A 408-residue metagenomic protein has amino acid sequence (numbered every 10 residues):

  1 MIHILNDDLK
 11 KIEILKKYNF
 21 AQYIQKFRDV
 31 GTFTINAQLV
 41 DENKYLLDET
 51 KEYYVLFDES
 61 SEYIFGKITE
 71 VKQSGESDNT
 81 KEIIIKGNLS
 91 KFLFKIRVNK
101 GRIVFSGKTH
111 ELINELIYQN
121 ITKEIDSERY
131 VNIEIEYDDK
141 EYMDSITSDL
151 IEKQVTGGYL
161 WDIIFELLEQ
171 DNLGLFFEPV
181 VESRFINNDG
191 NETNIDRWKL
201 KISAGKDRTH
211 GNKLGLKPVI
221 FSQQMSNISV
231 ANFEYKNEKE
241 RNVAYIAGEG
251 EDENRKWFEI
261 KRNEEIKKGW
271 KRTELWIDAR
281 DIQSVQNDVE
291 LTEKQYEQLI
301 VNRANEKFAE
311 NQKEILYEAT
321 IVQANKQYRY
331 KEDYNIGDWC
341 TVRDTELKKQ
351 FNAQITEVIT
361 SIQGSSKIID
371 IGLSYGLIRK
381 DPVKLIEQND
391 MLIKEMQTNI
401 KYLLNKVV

Functional and structural regions predicted by a protein language model:
M1-E115, I121-I125: Beta-strand-rich assembly/attachment modules of structural machines
Y18-Q25, I68-E76, F177-G190, T356-T360: Short amphipathic beta-strand and strand-loop transition segments with alternating hydrophobic
I24-F33, A304-I321: Short, basic/aromatic beta-hairpin or loop at an interaction surface
G31, I64, K81-I83, D196-W198 (+3 more regions): Envelope-exposed proteins and targeting segments
N43-E59, L93-S106, H210-S226, A231 (+2 more regions): Extended Gly/Ser/Thr-rich low-complexity repeat segments, especially those forming or decorating extracellular
D78, E249-Q295, K313, E318-V408: Acidic, low-complexity/disordered segments
N88-N237, L404-V408: Charged- and aromatic-enriched interaction segments used to assemble and dock large macromolecular complexes
